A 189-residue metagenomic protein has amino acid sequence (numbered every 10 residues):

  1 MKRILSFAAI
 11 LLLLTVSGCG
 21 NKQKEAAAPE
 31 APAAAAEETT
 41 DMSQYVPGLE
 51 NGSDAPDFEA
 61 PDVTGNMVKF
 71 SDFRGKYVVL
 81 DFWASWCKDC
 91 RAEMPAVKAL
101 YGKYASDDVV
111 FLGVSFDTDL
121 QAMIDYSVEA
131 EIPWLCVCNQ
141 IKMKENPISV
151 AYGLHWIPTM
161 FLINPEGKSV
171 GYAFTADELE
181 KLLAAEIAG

Functional and structural regions predicted by a protein language model:
K2-A9: Sec-dependent signal peptide recognition, specifically the positively charged N-region followed immediately by
T15-G18: C-terminal motif of bacterial Sec signal peptides marking the signal peptidase cleavage site
G20-D57, D125-V128: N-proximal helix/coil linker or "cap" segments that precede and/or mark the start of modular domains
F58-V78: A short beta-strand-turn-helix
R74, F82-A99: Conserved redox-active cysteine motifs that mediate thiol-disulfide chemistry, especially di-cysteine Cys-X(1-2)-Cys
R74-K76, S106, I132, L154: Active-site acidic short loop of glycosyltransferases
R91-E131, I141-V150: Structural microenvironment flanking redox-active thiols in thiol-disulfide oxidoreductases
A130-I132, N139-E186: Thiol/disulfide oxidoreductase modules built on the thioredoxin-like
